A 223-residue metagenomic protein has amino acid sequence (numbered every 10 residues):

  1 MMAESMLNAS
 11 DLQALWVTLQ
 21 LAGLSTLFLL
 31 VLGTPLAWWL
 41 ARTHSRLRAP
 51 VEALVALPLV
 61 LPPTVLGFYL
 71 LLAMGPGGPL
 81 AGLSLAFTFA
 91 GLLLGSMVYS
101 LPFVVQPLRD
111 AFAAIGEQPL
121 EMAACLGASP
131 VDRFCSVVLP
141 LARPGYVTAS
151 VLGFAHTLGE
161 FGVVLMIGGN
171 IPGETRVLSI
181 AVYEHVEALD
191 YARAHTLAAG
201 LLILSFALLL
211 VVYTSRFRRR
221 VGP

Functional and structural regions predicted by a protein language model:
S5-A113, V137, L141-G162, M166 (+2 more regions): Membrane-water interface segments at the C-terminal ends of transmembrane alpha-helices in multi-pass inner-membrane
P119: Helix-turn-helix DNA-binding elements, focusing on the entry/boundary residues of the two helices that contact DNA
A123: The alpha-helix within a helix-turn-helix
L126-A128, P140: Glycine/proline-centered hinge or cleavage motifs at structural transition points of membrane proteins
P172-V186: Short hydrophobic, aromatic-rich alpha-helical segments embedded in or entering the lipid bilayer of multi-pass
L189-D190: Short helix-adjacent coil turns
R219-P223: Short, charged juxtamembrane terminal tails flanking transmembrane helices
